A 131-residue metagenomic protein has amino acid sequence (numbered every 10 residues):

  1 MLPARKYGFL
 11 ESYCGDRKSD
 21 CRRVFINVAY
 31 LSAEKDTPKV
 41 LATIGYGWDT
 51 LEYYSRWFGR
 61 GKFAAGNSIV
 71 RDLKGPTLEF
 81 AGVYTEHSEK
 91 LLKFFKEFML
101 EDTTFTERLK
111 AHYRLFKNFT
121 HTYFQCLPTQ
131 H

Functional and structural regions predicted by a protein language model:
M1-L41: Amphipathic, interaction-prone secondary-structure segments
A4-K6, G15-R17, G82-E86, K110-N118 (+2 more regions): Cysteine-centric segments in proteins
F25, S32-F116: An exposed acidic His-Trp-rich patch
